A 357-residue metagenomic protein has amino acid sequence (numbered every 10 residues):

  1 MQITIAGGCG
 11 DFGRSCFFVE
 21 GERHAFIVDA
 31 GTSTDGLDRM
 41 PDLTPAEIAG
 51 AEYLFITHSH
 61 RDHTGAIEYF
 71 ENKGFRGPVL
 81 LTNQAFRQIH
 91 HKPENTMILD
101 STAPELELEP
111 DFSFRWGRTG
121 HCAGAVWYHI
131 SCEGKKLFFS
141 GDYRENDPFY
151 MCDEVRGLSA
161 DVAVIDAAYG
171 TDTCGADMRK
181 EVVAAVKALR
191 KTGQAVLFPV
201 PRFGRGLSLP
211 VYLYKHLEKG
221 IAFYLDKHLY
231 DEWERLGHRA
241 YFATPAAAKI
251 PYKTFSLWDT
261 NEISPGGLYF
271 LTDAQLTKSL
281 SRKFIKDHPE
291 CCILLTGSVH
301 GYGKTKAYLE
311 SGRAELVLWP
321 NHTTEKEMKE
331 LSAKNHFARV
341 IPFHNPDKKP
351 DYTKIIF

Functional and structural regions predicted by a protein language model:
M1-T4, A25: Extreme N-terminal starter segment of soluble prokaryotic enzymes
C9-R14, F18-I56, H60-R61, G65-G77 (+3 more regions): Pre-active-site segment of Zn-dependent metallo-hydrolases
D11, K253-F357: C-terminal regulatory/interaction regions
G21, L106-V162: Catalytic core of the metallo-beta-lactamase
I27-G31, A51-D62, A66-I67, P78-N83 (+9 more regions): Active-site neighborhood of phospho(di)ester-bond hydrolases with catalytic His/Asp-centered motifs
N83-A125, S131-E133, H238-G266: Metallo-beta-lactamase
I165-V183, A243-K249, Y308-H322: Glycine-rich phosphate-binding "P-loop"
A176-K249, E330-F357: Binuclear metal-ion centers of metallo-dependent hydrolases, dominated by the metallo-beta-lactamase
